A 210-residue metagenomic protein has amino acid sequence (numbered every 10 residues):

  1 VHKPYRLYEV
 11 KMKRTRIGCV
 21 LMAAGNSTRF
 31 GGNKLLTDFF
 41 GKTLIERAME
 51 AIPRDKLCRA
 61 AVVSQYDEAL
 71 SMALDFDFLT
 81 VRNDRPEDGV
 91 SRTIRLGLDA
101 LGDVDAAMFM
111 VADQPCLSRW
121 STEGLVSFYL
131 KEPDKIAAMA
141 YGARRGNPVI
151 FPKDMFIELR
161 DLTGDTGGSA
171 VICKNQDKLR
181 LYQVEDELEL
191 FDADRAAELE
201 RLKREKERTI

Functional and structural regions predicted by a protein language model:
V1-K11: N-terminal amphipathic/basic-hydrophobic helices that include classical n-h-c signal peptides and signal-anchor
E9-T15, I157, T163-I210: Conserved alpha/beta core of the MobA/IspD/sugar-nucleotide pyrophosphorylase nucleotidyltransferase superfamily
R14-R145, D177-V184: Nucleotide and nucleotide-moiety/phosphate-recognizing core
S27, T37, F156-I157, E200: Nucleotide phosphate-binding site architecture
A48, S121, M155, G167-G168: Hydrophobic alpha-helical segments typical of transmembrane helices and their membrane-interface/capping positions
R95-G97, D154-L159: Short beta-strand and adjoining strand-loop segment in the mid-core of the Rossmann-like NAD(P)-dependent dehydrogenase
N147-F151, F191-A193: Short glycine- and hydrophobic/aromatic-rich loop-to-beta-strand nucleating segment in the catalytic cores
